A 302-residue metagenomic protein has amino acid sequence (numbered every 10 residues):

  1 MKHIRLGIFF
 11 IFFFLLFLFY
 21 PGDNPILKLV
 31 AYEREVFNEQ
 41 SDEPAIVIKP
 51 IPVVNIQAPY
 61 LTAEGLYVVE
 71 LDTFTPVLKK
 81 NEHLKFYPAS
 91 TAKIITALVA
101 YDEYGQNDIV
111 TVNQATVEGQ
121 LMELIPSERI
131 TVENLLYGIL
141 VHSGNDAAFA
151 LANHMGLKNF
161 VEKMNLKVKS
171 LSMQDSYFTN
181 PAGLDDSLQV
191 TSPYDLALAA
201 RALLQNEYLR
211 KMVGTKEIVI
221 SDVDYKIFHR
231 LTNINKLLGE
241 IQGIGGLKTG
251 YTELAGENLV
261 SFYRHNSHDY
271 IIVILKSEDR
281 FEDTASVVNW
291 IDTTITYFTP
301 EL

Functional and structural regions predicted by a protein language model:
M1-F9, F17-K28, F37-S41, Q174 (+2 more regions): Domain-terminus/edge residues, biased toward the C-terminal soluble/receptor-binding domains of extracytoplasmic
K2, N24-Y194, L198-E207, H265: Active-site-adjacent loops and short helices of periplasmic peptidoglycan-processing enzymes
L15-L18, G65: A subset of signal/propeptide-processing and intrinsically disordered low-complexity segments in secreted/extracellular
